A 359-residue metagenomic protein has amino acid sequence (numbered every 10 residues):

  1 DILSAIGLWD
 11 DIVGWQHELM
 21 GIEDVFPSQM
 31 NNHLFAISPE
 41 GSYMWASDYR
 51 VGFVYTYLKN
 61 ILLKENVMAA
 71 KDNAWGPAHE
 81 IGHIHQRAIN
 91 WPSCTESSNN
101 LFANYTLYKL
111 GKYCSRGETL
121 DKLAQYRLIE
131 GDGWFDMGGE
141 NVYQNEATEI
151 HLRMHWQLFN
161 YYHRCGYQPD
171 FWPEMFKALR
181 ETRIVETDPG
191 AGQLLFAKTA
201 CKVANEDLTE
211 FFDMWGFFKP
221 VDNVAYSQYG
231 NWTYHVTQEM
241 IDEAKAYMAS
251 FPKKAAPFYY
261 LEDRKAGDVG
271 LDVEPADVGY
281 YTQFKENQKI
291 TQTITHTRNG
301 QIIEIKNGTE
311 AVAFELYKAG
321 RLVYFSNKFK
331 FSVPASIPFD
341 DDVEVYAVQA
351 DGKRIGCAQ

Functional and structural regions predicted by a protein language model:
D1, V13, M20, P27 (+6 more regions): Generic local-structure boundary detector
D1-H163, P169-F176, F196: Catalytic cores of extracellular degradative/oxidative enzymes
E18, E23, E40, E65 (+20 more regions): Glutamate identity and glutamate-enriched acidic tracts
K122-H155, Y161-Y247: Membrane-proximal bilayer-interacting regions
P189-Y324, S332-I355: Beta/coil-rich, acidic/histidine-enriched accessory regions frequently appended to metallopeptidases
K328: A Lys/Arg-rich helix-loop hairpin that forms a DNA/phosphate-binding surface
